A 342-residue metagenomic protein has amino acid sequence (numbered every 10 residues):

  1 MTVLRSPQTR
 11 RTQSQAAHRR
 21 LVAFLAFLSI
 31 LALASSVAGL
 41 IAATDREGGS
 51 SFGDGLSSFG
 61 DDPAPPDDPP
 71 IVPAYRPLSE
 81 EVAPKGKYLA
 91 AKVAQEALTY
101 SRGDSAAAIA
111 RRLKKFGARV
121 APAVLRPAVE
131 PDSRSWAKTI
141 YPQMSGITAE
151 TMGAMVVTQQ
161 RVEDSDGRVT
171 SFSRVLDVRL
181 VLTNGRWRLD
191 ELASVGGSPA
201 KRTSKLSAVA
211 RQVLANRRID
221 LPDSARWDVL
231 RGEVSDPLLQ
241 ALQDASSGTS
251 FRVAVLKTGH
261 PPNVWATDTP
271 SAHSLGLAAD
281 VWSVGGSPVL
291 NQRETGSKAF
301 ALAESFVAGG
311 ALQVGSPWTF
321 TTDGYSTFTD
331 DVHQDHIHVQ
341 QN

Functional and structural regions predicted by a protein language model:
M1-R19, F52-G55, G60-P66: Terminal targeting segments of Actinobacterial cell-envelope proteins
A23-A38: Hydrophobic membrane-insertion alpha-helices, especially the h-region of bacterial N-terminal signal peptides
A34-D68: C-terminal region of N-terminal signal peptides and the immediate post-cleavage residues of exported proteins
P70-S133, V229-E233: Core segments of small alpha/beta cavity-forming domains
R76-E81, A97-Y100, D166-G167, D223-V234 (+2 more regions): Second-shell loop/turn segments in exported
T151-R202: Exposed beta-sheet edge and beta->alpha loop/turn motif
R179, R188-R211, D228, Q240 (+3 more regions): Catalytic cores and adjacent binding grooves of peptidoglycan-active enzymes
E233-D268: Extended, low-complexity, intrinsically disordered C-terminal regulatory tails of eukaryotic serine/threonine kinases
